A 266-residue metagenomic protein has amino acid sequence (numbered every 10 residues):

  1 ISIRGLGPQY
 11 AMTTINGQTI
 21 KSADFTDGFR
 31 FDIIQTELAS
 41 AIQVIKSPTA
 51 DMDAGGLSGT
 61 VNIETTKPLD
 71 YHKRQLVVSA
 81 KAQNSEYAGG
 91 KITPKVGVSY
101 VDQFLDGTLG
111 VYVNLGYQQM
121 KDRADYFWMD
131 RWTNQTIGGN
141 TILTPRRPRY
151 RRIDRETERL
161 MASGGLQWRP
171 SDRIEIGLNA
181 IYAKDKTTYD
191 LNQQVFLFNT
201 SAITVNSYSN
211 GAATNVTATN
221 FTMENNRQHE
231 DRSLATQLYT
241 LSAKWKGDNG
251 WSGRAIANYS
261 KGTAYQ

Functional and structural regions predicted by a protein language model:
I1-T19, K46: Extracytoplasmic beta-strand/coil segments of soluble accessory domains associated with Gram-negative outer-membrane
S2, T14, R30-D32, G56-A80 (+1 more regions): N-terminal periplasmic accessory domains that precede and gate Gram-negative outer-membrane beta-barrel machines
Y10, K21, P48-M52, P68 (+2 more regions): Short beta-strands and strand-coil junctions in structured, solvent-facing domains, enriched
Q18-K46: Short acidic/polar hinge/loop motifs at secondary-structure boundaries that mediate gating or recognition
A23-F25, V44-I45, S79-N84, L143-Y150 (+1 more regions): Extracytoplasmic loops and strand-loop junctions of Gram-negative outer membrane beta-barrel proteins
I45-S47, E64, S79-Q83, G116-Q118 (+3 more regions): Outer-membrane beta-barrel pore domains and translocons
G89-N199, V216, E224, R232-G247 (+2 more regions): Transmembrane beta-barrel wall of Gram-negative outer-membrane proteins
S207-F221: Flexible glycine-rich, low-complexity coil/linker segments exposed to the extracellular/periplasmic environment
